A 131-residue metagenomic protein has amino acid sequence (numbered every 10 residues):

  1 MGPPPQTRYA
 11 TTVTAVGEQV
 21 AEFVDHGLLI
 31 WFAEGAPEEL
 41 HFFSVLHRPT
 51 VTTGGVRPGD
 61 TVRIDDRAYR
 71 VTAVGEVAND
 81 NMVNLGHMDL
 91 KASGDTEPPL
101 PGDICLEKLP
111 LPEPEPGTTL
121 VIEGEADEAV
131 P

Functional and structural regions predicted by a protein language model:
M1-G27: N-terminal, charge-rich interaction modules
L40-T52, E97-L106: Short, structured beta-strand/loop micro-motifs enriched in basic residues and often containing a Trp
G54-V56, V62-R63, P114: Short, well-ordered loop/turn sites that connect or cap secondary structure elements
D60-R70: Short coil-to-beta-strand transition motifs
R67-A68, V74-D80: Short, conserved beta-turn/loop elements at beta-strand boundaries and strand-helix junctions
A78-D89: Short, solvent-exposed secondary-structure boundary/capping segments
A92-P131: Helix-rich interaction surfaces within compact, conserved domain-sized segments that mediate assembly or partner
